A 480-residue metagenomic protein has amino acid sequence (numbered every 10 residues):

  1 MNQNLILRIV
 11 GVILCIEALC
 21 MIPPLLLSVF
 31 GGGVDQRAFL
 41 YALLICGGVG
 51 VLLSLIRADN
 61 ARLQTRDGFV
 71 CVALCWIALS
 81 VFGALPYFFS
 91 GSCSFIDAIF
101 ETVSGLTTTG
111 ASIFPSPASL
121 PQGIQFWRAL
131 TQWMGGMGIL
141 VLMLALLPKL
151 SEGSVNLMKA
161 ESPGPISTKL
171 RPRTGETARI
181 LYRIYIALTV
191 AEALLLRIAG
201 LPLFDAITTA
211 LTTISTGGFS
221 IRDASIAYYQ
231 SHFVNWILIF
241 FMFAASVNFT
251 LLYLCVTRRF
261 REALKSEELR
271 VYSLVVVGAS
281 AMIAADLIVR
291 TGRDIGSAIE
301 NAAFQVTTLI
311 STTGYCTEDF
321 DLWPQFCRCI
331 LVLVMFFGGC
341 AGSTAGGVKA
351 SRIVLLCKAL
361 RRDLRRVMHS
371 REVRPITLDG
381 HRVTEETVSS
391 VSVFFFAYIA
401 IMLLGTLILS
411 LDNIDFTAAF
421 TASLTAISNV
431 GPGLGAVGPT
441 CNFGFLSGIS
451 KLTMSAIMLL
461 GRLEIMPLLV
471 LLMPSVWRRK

Functional and structural regions predicted by a protein language model:
M1-K480: Membrane-proximal intracellular helices of multi-pass ion channels
